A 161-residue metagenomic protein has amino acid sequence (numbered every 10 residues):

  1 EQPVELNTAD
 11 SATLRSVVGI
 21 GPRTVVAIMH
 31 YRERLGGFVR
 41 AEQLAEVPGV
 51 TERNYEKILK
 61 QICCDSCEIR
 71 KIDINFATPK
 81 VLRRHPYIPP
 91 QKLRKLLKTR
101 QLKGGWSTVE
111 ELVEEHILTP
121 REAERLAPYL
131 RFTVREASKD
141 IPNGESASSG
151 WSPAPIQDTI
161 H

Functional and structural regions predicted by a protein language model:
E1-G19, V25, M29, P48: Membrane-embedded segments
G21-P22, T51, P89-P90, T119: Small-residue hinge/turn detector
Y31-R32, T99-Q101: Residue-level signature of tetratricopeptide-repeat
R34, V39-A41: Extended compositionally biased segments used for macromolecular assembly or nucleic-acid engagement
A41, V50, T108-E114, L118-P120: Compact, charge-rich alpha-helical regulatory domains located at protein termini
V47-R70, L118-S149: Alpha-helical interaction/regulatory segments in DNA maintenance proteins
R70-K98: Short, solvent-exposed interaction modules
